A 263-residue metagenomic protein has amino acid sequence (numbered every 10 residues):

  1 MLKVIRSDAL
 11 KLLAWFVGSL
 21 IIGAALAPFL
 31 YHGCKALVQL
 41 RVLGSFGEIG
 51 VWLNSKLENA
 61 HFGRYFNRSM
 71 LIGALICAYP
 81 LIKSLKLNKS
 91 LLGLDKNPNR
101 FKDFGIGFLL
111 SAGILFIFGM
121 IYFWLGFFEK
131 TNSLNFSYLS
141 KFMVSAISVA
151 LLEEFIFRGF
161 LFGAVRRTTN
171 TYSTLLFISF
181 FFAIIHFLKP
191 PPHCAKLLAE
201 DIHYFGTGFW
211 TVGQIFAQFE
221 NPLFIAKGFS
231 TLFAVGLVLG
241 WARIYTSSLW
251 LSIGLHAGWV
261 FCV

Functional and structural regions predicted by a protein language model:
M1-K89, G93-K96, R100-F101, A112 (+8 more regions): N-terminal, membrane-interfacial amphipathic/helix-forming hydrophobic leader that caps and precedes the first
L26, C77, I117, F157 (+2 more regions): Hydrophobic/aromatic residues in alpha-helical transmembrane segments
N99-F101, N135, T168-S173, I225 (+1 more regions): Membrane-helix interface segments
F104, F108, A112, M143 (+8 more regions): Residue-level signature of the transmembrane alpha-helical core of multi-pass small-molecule transporters
E129-K141: Non-cytosolic membrane-interface motifs at loop->transmembrane helix junctions
L152-I184, L188-G206, W241-S248: Membrane-interface helix/loop boundary segments of multi-pass membrane proteins
A217, F233-Y245: Alpha-helical transmembrane segments in multipass membrane proteins, preferentially the mid-helix core
A242, S248-V263: C-terminal/domain-terminus segments
